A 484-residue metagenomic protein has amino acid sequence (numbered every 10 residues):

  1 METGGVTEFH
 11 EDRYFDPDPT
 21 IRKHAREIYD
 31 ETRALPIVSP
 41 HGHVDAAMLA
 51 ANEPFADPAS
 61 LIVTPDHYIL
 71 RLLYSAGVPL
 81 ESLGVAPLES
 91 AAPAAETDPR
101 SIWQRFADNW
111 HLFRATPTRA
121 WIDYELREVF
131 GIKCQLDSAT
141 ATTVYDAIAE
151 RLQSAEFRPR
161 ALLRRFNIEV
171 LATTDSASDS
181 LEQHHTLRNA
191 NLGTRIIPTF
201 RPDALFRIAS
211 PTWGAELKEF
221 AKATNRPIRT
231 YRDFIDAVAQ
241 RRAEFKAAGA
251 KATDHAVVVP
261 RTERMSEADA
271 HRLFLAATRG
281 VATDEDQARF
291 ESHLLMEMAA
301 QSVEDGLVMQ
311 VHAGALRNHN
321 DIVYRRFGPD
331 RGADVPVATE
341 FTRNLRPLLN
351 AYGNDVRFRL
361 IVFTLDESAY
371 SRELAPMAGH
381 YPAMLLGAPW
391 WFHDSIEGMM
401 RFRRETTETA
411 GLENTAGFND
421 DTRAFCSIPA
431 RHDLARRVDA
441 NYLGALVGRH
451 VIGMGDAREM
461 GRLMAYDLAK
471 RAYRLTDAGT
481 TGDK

Functional and structural regions predicted by a protein language model:
E2-P36, G42-D305, N354-S368, A375-K484: Metal-cofactor-binding active-site regions of metalloenzymes
M309-V311: C-terminal amphipathic alpha-helical interaction region
N318-A388: Active-site-proximal binding-pocket segments
